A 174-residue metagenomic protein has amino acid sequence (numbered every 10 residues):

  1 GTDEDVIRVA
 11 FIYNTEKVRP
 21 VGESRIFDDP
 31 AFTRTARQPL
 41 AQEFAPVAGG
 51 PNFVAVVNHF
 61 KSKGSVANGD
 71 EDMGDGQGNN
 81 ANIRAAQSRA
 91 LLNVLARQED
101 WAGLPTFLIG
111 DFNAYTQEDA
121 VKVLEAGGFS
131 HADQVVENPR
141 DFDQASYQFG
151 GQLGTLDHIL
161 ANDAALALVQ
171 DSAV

Functional and structural regions predicted by a protein language model:
G1-V174: Divalent cation-coordinating acidic motifs and surrounding scaffolds that mediate Ca2+/Mg2+/Mn2+/Zn2+-dependent binding
